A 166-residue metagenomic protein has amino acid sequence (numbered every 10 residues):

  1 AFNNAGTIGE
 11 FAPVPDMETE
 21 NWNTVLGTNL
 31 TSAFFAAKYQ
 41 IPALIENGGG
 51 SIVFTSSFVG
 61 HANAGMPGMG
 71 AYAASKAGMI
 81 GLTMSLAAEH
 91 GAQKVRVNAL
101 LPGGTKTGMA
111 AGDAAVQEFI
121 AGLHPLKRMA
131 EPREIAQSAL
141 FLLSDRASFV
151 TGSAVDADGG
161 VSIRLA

Functional and structural regions predicted by a protein language model:
I8-F11, L140, T151-A166: Short C-terminal tail/terminal secondary-structure segment of NAD(P)H-dependent dehydrogenase/reductase domains
A12-V14, N21-N23, I120: Substrate-binding pocket helix/loop in short-chain dehydrogenase/reductase
A37, S75, T83: Active-site helix of classical SDR
P42, A88-E89, S148: Alpha-helical segment proximal to the catalytic Tyr-Lys
S57: Residue(s) in the substrate-gating loop at a strand-loop-helix junction that position the organic substrate next
G91, R96, V150-G152: Short, small/polar-rich loop/turn modules that mediate ligand/substrate recognition or access, typified
H124-I135, R146: A conserved structural motif in NAD(P)-dependent oxidoreductases
